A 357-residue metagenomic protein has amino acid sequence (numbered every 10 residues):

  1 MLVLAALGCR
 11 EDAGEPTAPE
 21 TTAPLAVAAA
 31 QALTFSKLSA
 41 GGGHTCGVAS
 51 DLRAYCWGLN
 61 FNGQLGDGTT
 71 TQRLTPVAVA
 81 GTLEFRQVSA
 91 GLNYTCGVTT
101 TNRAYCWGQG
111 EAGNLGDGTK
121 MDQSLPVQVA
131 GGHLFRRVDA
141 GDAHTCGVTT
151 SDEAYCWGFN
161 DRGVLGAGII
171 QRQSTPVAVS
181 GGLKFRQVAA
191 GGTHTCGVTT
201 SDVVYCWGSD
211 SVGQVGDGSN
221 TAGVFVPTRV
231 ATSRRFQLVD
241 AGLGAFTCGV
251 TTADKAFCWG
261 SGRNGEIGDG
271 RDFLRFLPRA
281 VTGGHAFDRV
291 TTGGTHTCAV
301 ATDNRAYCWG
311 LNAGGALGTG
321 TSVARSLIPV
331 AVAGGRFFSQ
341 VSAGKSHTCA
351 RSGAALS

Functional and structural regions predicted by a protein language model:
M1-L7: Sec-dependent bacterial lipoprotein signal peptides
G8-D12: Bacterial signal peptide processing site
T21-F61, T70, T319, S339-A350 (+1 more regions): An edge-strand/N-cap motif at the start of beta-rich repeat modules
H44-G47, C56, Y94-G97, C106 (+10 more regions): Conserved core positions of repeat-based scaffolds
Y55-T75, Y105-L125, Y155-T175, Y205-V226 (+2 more regions): Short glycine/serine- and acidic-residue-enriched loop/turn motifs that recur at repeat junctions
T82-F85, M121, G132-F135, Q171 (+7 more regions): Short coil/turn segments at the loop-to-beta-strand junctions that recur within blades of beta-propeller repeat folds
